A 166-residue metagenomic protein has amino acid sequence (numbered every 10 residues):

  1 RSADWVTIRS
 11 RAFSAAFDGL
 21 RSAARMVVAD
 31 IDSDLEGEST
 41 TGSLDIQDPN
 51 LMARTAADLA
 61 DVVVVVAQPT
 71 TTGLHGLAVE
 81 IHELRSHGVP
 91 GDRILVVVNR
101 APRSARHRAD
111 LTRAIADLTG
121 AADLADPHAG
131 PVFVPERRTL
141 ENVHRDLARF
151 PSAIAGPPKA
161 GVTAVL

Functional and structural regions predicted by a protein language model:
R1-S22, S33-Q47, N142-F150: P-loop/Walker-type NTP enzyme "switch/lid" segment
S2-A3, S33-L35, T70-T71, A101-S104 (+1 more regions): Conserved nucleotide-binding/hydrolysis micro-motifs of P-loop NTPases
S22-R25, A29-T70: Inter-motif core of Ras-like GTPase G domains
A53-R54, L74-I94: Conserved C-terminal guanine-recognition region of P-loop GTPase G domains, centered on the G4
D58-V62, V89-I94, P127-A129: Short glycine-/polar-rich loops that comprise or flank the Walker A/P-loop and associated switch/sensor motifs
S86-G88, D92-I94, V98, P157 (+1 more regions): Acidic-aromatic/histidine active-site loop/patch
R100-S152: Beta-strand-loop-alpha "switch" segments that mediate conformational coupling across diverse proteins
H144-L166: NTP-binding/hydrolysis catalytic cores, primarily Walker-type P-loop NTPases
